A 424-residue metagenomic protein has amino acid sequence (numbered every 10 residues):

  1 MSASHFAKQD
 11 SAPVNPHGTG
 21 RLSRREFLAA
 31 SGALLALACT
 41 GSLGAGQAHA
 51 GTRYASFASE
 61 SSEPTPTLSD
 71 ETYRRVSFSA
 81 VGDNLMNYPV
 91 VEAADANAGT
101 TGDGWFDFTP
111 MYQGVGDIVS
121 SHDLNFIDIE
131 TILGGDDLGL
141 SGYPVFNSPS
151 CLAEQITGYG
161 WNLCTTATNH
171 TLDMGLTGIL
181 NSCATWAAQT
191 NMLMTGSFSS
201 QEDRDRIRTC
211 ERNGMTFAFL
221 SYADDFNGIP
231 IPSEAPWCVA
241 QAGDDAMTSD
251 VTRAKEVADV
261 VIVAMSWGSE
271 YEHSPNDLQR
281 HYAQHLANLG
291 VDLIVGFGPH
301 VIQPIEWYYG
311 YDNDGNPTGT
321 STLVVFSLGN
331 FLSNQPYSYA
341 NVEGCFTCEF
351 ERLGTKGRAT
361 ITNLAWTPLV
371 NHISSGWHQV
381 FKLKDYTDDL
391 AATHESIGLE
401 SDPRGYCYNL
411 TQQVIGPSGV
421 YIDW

Functional and structural regions predicted by a protein language model:
M1-L22, A30-G41, H49: N-terminal secretory signal peptides
G51-W424: Acidic, metal/ion-coordinating pockets
